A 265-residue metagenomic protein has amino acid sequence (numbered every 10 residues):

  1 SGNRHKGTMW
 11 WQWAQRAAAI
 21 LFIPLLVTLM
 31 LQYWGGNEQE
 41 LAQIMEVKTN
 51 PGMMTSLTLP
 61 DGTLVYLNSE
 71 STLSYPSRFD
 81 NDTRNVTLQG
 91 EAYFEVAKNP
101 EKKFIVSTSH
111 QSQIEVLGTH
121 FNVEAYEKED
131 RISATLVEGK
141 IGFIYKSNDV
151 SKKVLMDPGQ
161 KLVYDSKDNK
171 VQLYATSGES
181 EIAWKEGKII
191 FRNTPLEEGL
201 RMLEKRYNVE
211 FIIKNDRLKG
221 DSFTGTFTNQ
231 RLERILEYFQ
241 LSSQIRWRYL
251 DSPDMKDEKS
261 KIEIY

Functional and structural regions predicted by a protein language model:
G2-Y265: A residue-level detector for the "anchor" residue at the start of short, highly conserved motifs
